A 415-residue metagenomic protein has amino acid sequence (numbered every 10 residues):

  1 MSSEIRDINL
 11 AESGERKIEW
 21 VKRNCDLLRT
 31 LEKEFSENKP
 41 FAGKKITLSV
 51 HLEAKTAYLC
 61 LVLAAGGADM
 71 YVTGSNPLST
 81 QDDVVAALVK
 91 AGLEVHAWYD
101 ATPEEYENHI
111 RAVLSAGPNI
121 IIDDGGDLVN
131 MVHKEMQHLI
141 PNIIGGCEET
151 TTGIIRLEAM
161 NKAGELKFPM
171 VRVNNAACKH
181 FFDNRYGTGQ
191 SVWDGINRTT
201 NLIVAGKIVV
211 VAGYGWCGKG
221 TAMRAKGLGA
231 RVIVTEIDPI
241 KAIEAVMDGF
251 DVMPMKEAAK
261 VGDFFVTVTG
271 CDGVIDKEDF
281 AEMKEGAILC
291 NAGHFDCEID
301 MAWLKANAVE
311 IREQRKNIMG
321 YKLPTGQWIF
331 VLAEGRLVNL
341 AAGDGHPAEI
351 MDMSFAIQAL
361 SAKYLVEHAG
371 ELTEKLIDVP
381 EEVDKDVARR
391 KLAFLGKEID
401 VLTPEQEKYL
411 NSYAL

Functional and structural regions predicted by a protein language model:
S2-F41, V72-T80, V85-K207: Glycine/serine-rich phosphate-binding loop and adjoining beta1-alpha1 elements at the start of nucleotide-handling
I5-L10, R16, R29, E37 (+8 more regions): Ligand-binding pocket scaffold of soluble enzyme catalytic domains
E12-L27, F41-K45, E53, F168-G206 (+2 more regions): Adenosine-phosphate binding glycine-rich loop
S49-A68, D183, G187-V261, T267-T269: Glycine-rich phosphate/diphosphate-binding loop of Rossmann-like nucleotide-binding domains
H51, G126, T269-C271, G293-H294: Short glycine-/small-residue-rich Rossmann-like dinucleotide-binding loops
G74, I120-D124, M136-T152, F280-K322 (+2 more regions): ADP-ribose/adenylate-binding Rossmann-like module
L114-S115, V204, K256-G262, F280-K284: A short, aliphatic-rich alpha-helical micro-motif
